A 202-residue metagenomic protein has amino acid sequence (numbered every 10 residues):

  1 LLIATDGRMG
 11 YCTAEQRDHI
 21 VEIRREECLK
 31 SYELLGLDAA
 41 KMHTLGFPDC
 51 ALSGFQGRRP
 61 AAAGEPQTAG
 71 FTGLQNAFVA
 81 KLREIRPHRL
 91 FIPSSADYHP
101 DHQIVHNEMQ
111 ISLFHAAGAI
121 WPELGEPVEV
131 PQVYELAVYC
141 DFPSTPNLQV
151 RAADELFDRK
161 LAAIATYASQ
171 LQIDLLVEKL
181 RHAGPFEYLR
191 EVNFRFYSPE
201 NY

Functional and structural regions predicted by a protein language model:
L1-P122: Active-site beta-strand->loop->alpha-helix modules in alpha/beta enzyme cores, enriched in Gly/His/Asp(Glu)
E27, E33-A39, L52, Q56-A61 (+2 more regions): The feature marks non-catalytic terminal segments
